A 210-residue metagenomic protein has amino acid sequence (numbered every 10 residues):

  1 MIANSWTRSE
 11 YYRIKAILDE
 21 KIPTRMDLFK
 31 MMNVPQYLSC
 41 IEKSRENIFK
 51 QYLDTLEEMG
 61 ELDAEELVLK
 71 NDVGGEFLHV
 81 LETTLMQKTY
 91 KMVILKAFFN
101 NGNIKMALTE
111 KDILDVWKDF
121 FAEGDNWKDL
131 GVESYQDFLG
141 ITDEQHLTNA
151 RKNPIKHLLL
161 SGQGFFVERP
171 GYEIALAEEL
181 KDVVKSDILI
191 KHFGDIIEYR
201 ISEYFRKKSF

Functional and structural regions predicted by a protein language model:
M1-F210: Intrinsically disordered, charged low-complexity linkers and terminal tails that flank or connect structured domains
